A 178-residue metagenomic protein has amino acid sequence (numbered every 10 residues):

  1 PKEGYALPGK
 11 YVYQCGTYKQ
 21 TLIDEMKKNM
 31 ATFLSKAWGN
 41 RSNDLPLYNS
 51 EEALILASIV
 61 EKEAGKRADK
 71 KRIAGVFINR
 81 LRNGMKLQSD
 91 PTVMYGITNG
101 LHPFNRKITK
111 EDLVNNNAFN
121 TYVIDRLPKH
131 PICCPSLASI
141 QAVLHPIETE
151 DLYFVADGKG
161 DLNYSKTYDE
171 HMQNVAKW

Functional and structural regions predicted by a protein language model:
P1-W178: Bacterial extracytoplasmic/cell-wall-associated proteins, especially those involved in peptidoglycan
